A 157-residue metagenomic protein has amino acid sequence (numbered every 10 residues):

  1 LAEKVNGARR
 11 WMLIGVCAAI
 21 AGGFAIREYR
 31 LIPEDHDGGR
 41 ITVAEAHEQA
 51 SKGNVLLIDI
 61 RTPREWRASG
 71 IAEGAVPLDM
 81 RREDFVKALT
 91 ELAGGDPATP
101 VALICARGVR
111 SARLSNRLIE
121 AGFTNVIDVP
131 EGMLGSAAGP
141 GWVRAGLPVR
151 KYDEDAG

Functional and structural regions predicted by a protein language model:
L1-V55, R64-P100, V109-G157: Rhodanese-like catalytic fold shared by cysteine-dependent sulfurtransferases and DSP/PTP-type phosphatases
L57-D59: Structural scaffold elements adjacent to functional motifs in cytosolic proteins
I104: Short, surface-exposed ligand- or partner-binding patches at beta-edge/loop junctions that are enriched in aromatics
